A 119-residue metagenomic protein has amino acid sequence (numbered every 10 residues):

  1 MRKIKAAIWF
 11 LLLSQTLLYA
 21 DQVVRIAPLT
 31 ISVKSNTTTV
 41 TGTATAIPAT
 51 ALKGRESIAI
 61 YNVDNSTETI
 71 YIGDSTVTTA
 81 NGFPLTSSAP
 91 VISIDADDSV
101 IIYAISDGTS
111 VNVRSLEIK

Functional and structural regions predicted by a protein language model:
M1-I8: Bacterial N-terminal signal peptides that target proteins for export
T16-A20: Sec/Tat signal peptide C-region and signal peptidase I cleavage site
D21-A27: Cleaved targeting-peptide boundary
I31-K53: Surface-exposed ligand/attachment interfaces on beta-rich extracellular proteins
V40-I47, T79-D95: Short, solvent-exposed S/T- and G/P-enriched segments that are highly enriched in secreted/extracellular and lumenal
E56-I58, I94-V111: Noncatalytic modules at the cell exterior or secretory-pathway interfaces, chiefly beta-strand-rich lectin/adhesion
Y61-N81: Short, surface-exposed beta-strand/strand-loop-strand elements in extracellular ectodomains
E68-I72, G108-K119: Edge beta-strands of jelly-roll/beta-sandwich modules across compartments, strongly enriched in secreted/luminal
